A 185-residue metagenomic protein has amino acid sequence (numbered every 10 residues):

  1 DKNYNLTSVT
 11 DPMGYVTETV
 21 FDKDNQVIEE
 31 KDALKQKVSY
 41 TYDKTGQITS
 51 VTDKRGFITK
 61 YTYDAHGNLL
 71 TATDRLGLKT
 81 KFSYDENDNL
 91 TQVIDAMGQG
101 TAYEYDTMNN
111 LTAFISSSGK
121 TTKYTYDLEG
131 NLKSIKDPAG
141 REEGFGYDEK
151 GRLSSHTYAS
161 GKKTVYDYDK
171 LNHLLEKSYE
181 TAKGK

Functional and structural regions predicted by a protein language model:
D1-D11, Y15-D32, Q36-D53, F57-D74 (+5 more regions): Beta-strand elements of repeat-based all-beta scaffolds
